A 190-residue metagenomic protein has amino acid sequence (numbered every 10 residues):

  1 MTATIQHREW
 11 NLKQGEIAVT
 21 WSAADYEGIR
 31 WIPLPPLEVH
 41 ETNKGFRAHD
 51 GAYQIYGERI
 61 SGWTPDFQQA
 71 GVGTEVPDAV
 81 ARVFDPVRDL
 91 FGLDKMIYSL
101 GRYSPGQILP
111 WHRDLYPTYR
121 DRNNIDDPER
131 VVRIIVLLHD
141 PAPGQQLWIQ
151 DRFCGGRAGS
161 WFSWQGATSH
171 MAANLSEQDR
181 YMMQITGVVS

Functional and structural regions predicted by a protein language model:
M1-L100, I108: Non-heme Fe(II)/2-oxoglutarate
L93-K95, S104-G106, E129-R133: Short connector loops at helix/strand junctions that flank enzyme active sites, especially segments positioning acidic
L100-P128: Conserved short histidine dyad/triad with adjacent acidic residue
P110-D114, D121-N123, G144-D151, N174-L175: A short secondary-structure junction signal
W111-R113, L138-H139, Q150, W164-A167 (+1 more regions): Short His-Asn-centered micro-motif
V131-R157: A short beta-strand-loop-beta hairpin characteristic of the jelly-roll/cupin
V132-L138, W161-S163, E177-S190: A short hydrophobic beta-strand segment most commonly corresponding to one strand of the jelly-roll/cupin
C154-S169: Conserved metal-binding segment of the jelly-roll/cupin
